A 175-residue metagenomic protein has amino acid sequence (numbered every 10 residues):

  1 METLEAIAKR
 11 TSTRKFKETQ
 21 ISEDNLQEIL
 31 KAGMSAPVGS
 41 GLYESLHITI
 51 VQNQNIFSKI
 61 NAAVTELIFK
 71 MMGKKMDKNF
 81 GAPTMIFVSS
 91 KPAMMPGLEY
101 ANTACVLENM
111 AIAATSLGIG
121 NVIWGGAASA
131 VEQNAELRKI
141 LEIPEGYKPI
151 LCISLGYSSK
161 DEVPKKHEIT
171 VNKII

Functional and structural regions predicted by a protein language model:
M1-A82, I175: N-terminal amphipathic, basic helical "cap/leader" segment at the start of enzyme domains
E5-A6, S12-T13, K148-I175: C-terminal helix-cap and adjacent tail motif
G33, I86, P92-R138: Small-aliphatic-rich amphipathic alpha-helix that forms the alpha element of a beta-alpha
I50-Q54, S90, Y157: A general secondary-structure junction signal
T65-E66, N102-A104, K139, I169-T170: Short, solvent-exposed amphipathic alpha-helical segments in soluble enzyme and RNA/protein-processing domains
T84, L117, P149-L151: Generic beta-strand structural signal
L137-K148: Short, electropositive alpha-helical surface patch
